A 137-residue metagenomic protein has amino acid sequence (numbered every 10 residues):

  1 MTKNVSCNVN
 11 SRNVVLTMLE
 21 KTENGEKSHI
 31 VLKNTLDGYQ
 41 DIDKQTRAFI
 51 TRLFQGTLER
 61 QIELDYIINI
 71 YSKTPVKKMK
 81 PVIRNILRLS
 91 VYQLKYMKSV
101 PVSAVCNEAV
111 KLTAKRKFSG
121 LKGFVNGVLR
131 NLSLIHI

Functional and structural regions predicted by a protein language model:
M1-I135: Class I Rossmann-like S-adenosyl-L-methionine
